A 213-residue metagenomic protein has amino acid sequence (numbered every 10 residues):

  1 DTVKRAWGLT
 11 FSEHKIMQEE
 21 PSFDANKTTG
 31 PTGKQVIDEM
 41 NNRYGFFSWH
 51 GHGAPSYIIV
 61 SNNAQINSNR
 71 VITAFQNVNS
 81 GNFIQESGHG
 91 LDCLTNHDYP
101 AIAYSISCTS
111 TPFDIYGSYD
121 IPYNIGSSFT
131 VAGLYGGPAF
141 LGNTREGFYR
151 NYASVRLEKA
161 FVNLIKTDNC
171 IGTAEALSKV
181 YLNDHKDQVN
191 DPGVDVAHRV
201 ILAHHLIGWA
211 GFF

Functional and structural regions predicted by a protein language model:
D1-F213: Cysteine-dependent hydrolase recognition
